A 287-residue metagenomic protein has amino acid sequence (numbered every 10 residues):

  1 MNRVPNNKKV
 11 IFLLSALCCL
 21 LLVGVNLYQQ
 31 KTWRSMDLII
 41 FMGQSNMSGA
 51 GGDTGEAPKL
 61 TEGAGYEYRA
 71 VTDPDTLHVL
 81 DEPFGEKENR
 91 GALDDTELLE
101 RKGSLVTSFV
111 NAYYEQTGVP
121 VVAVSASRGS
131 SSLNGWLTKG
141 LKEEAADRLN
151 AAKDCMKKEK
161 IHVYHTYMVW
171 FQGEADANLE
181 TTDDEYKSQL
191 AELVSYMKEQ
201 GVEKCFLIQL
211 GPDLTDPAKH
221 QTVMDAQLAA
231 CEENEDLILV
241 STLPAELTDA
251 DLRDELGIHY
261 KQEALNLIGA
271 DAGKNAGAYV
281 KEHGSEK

Functional and structural regions predicted by a protein language model:
N2-A16: N-terminal Sec-pathway targeting helices
N2-R3, V23, L256: A general, composition-driven signal for non-globular sequence regions
C18-S35: Bacterial Sec-dependent signal peptides at the C-terminal "C-region" and cleavage site
Q30-K287: Cell-envelope and extracellular/periplasmic
